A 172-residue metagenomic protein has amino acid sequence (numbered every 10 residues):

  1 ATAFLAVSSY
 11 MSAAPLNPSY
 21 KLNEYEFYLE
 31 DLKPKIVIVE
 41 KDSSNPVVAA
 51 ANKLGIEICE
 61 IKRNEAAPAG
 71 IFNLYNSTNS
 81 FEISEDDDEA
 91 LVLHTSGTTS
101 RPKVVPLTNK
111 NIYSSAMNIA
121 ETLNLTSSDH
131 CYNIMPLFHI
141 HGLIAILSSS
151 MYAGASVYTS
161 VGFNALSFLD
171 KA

Functional and structural regions predicted by a protein language model:
A1-A14, P18-L22, D31-K35, D129-H130 (+1 more regions): A short helix-loop-beta submotif of the ANL/AMP-binding
T2, E24, P46-A49, G142 (+1 more regions): Phosphate- and divalent-cation-binding pockets in alpha/beta enzyme and binding domains that engage nucleotide-derived
V7, V37, E89, T95-T98 (+3 more regions): Conserved S/T- and glycine-rich ATP-binding loop of Class I adenylate-forming
S9-L74, N79-E82: Structural core segment of the AMP-binding/adenylate-forming
K21, R101, H139: Nucleotide-sugar-dependent glycosyltransferase donor-binding/catalytic pocket residues
N73-H94, S100-R101, T122-H130: Conserved pre-ATP/AMP-binding loop-to-beta segment of ANL
T108-N109: Short coil-to-helix segment of the ABC ATPase nucleotide-binding domain corresponding to the Q-loop/switch region
Y113-H130, I140-A172: Conserved AMP-binding/adenylation subdomain of ANL enzymes
